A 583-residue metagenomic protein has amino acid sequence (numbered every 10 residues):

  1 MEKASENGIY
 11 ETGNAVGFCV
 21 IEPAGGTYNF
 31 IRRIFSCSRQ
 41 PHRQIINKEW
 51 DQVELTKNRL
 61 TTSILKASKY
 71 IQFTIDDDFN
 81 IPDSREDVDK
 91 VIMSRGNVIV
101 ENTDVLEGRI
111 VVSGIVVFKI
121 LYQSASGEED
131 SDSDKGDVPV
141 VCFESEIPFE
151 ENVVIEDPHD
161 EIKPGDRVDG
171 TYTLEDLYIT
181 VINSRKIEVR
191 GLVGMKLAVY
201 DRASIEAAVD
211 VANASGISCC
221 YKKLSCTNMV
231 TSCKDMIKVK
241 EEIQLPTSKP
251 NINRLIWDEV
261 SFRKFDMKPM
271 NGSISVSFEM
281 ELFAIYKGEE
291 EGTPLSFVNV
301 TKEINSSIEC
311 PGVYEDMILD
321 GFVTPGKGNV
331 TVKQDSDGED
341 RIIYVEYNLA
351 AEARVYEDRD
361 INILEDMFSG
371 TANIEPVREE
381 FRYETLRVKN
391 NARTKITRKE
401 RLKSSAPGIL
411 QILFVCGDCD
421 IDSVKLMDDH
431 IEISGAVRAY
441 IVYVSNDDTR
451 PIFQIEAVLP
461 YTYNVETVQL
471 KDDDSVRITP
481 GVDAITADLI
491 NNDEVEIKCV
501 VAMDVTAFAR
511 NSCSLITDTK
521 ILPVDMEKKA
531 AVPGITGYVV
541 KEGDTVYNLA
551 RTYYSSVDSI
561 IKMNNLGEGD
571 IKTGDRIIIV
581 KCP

Functional and structural regions predicted by a protein language model:
S5, T12, T27-F30, P41: Generic short amphipathic/hydrophobic targeting helices enriched at N-termini, encompassing Sec-type signal peptides
S5-N7, A15-F18, P23-G25: N-terminal amphipathic/hydrophobic targeting modules at extreme N-termini, encompassing cleavable Sec/SRP-type signal
Y10, F18, Y28-F30, F35: Aromatic (phenylalanine/tyrosine) cluster motif
V16-C19, F35-I46, W50, I577 (+1 more regions): Cysteine-dense, low-complexity repeat segments
C37-A530: Interfacial loop/beta elements and low-complexity acidic/Ser/Thr-rich segments of macromolecular assembly/processing
V524-K562, G567-P583: Primarily a LysM-type cell-wall glycan-binding module
